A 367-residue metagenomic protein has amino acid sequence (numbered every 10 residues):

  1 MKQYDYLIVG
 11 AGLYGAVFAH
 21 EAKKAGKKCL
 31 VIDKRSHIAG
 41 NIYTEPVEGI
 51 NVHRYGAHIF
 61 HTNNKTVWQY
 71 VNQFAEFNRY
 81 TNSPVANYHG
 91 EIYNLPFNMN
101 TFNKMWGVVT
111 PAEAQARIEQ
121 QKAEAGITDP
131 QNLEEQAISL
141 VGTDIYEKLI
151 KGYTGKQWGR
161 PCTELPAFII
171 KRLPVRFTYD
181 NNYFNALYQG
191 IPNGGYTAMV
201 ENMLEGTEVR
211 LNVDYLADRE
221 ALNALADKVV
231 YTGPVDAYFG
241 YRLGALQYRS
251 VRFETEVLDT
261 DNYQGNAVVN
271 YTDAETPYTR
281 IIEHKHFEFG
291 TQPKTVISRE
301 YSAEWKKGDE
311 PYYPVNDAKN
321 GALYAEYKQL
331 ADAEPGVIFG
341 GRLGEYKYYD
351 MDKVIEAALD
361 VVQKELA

Functional and structural regions predicted by a protein language model:
Y4, G26, T207, L225-D227 (+1 more regions): Short, well-ordered alpha-helix to beta-strand connector turns
Y4-V31, V362, L366: N-terminal Rossmann-like FAD-binding beta1-loop-alpha1 element of flavoenzymes
L13-Y14, S36-H37, N100, G155 (+5 more regions): Short, solvent-exposed loop/turn segments at secondary-structure junctions
H20-E48: Glycine-rich FAD pyrophosphate-binding loop
A25, Y215-L330: Mid-domain catalytic core of redox enzymes that form a hydrophobic substrate pocket/lid adjacent to a catalytic redox
E48-A123: Dinucleotide-binding Rossmann-like beta1-alpha1 core, especially the glycine-rich loop that anchors the ADP
H89-L95, M99-K228, T232-F239: Active-site/ligand-binding neighborhood in enzyme catalytic cores
E310-A367: C-terminal catalytic lobe of FAD-dependent flavoproteins
